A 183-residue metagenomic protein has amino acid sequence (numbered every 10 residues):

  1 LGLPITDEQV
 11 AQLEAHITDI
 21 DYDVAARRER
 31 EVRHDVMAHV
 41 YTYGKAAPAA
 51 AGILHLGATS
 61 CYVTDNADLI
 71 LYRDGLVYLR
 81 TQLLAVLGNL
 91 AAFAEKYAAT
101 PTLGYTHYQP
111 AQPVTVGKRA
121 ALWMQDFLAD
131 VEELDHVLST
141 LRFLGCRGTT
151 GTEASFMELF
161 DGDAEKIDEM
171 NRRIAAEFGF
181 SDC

Functional and structural regions predicted by a protein language model:
L1-E153, E165-A175: A helix-coil-helix interface module used to build multimeric assemblies and to scaffold catalytic/cofactor sites
L54, F178-C183: A glycine-rich, basic-preceded beta-loop-alpha segment at the flavin cofactor/substrate interface of flavin-utilizing
M157: Conserved, non-catalytic sequence blocks in retroelement Pol enzymes and Pol-derived host proteins
